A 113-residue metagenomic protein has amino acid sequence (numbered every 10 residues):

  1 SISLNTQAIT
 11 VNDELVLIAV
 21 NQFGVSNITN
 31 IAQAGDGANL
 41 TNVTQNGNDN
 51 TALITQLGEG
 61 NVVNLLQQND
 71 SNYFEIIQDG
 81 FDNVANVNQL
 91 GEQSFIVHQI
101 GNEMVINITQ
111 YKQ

Functional and structural regions predicted by a protein language model:
S1-Q113: Low-complexity repeat regions of mature extracellularly deployed or surface/particle-associated proteins
